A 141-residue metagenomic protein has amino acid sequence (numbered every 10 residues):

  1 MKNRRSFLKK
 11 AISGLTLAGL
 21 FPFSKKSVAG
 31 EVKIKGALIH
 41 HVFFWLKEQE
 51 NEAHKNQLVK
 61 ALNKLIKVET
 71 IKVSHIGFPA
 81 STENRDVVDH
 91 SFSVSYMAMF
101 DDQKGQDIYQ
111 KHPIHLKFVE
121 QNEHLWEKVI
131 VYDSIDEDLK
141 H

Functional and structural regions predicted by a protein language model:
M1-A18: N-terminal secretory signal peptides and thylakoid transit peptides that target proteins across membranes
A11-I12, K64, V68-T70, H90 (+1 more regions): An amphipathic, aromatic/His-enriched active-site/gating alpha helix that lines ligand/cofactor pockets
P22-A53: C-terminal segment of N-terminal export signals and the immediately downstream linker at the start of the mature
F23-G30, N63-V94, H124, V129-D136: Short, glycine- and small/hydrophobic-rich beta-strand elements in well-ordered beta-sheets
A37-L46, T82-Q110: Short, well-ordered beta-strand segments in beta-rich or mixed alpha/beta enzyme and ligand-binding folds
E50-K55, Q106-I108: Short, conserved charged micro-motifs
A53, Q57-K60, I114-K117: Extracytoplasmic/secreted proteins, especially bacterial periplasmic and envelope-associated proteins
E137-H141: Alpha-helical transmembrane segments and their immediate juxtamembrane flanks in integral membrane proteins
